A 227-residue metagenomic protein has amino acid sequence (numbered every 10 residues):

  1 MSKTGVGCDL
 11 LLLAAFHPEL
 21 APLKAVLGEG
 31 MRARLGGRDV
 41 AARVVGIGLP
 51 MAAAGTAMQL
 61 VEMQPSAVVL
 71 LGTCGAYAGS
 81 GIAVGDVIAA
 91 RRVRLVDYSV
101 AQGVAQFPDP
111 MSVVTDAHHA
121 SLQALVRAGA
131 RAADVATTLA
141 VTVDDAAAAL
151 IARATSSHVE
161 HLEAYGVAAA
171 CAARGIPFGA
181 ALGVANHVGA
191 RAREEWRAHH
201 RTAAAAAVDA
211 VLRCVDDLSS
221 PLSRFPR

Functional and structural regions predicted by a protein language model:
M1-K3, T56: Glycine-aromatic micro-motifs
K3-G5, L35: Generic structural signal for beta-strand residues in well-ordered domains
G5-L11, V40: Extreme N-terminal starter segment of soluble prokaryotic enzymes
D9-E29: N-terminal beta1-alpha1 ligand-phosphate binding loop
R32-P226: Glycine-rich phosphate- or other oxyanion-binding loops that anchor nucleotides, phosphorylated ligands
